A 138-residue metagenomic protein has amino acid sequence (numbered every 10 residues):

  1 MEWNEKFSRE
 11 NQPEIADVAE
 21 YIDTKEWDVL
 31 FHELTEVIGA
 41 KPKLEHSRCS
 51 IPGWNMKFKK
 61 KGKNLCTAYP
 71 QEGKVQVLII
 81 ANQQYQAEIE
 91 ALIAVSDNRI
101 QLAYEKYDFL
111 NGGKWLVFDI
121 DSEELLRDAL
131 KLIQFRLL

Functional and structural regions predicted by a protein language model:
M1-L138: Charge-dense, helix-prone N-terminal extensions
